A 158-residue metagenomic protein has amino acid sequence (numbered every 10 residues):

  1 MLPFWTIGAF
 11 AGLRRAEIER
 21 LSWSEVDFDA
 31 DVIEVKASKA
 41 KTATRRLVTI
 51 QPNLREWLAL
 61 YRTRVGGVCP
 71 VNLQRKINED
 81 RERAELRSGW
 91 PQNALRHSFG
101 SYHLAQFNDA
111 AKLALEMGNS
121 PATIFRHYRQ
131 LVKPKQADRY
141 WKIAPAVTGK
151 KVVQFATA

Functional and structural regions predicted by a protein language model:
M1-L2, A11, V48, E56-L115 (+2 more regions): Short, basic (Lys/Arg/His-rich) helix/loop patches that form interaction surfaces in the mid-to-C-terminal regions
M1-R15, E19, A40-K41, R96: Basic, Lys/Arg- and aromatic-enriched nucleic-acid-binding interface segment
A11, R15-A16, D29-E56, L60-T63: Basic, Lys/Arg-rich DNA-contacting stretches centered on the C-terminal catalytic core of tyrosine recombinase systems
R14, S22-S24, S120: Short coil/turn motifs that cap or connect alpha-helices
E19-R20, A114: Short, surface-exposed helix/turn micro-motifs that flank interaction/cofactor sites
A30, P52-L54, L60-R64, T123-R126 (+1 more regions): C-terminal secondary-structure termini that scaffold catalytic or DNA-interacting sites
V35-A43, Q51, R55, M117-K142: Catalytic-site neighborhood detector that most strongly recognizes the C-terminal catalytic loop/helix of tyrosine
